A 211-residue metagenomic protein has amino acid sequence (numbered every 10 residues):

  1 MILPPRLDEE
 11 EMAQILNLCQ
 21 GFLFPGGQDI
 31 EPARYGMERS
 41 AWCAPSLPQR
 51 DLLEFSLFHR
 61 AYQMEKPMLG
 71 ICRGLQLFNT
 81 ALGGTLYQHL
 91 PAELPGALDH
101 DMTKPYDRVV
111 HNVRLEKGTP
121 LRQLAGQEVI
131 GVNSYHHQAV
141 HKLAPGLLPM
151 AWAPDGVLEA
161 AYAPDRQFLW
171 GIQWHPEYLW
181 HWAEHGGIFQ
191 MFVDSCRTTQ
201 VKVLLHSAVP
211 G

Functional and structural regions predicted by a protein language model:
I2-Q20, F24, L47-M64, P91-G211: Amide-donor transfer/coupling interface in amidating biosynthetic enzymes
M12, P32-Y35, T80-A81, A161: Short glycine-/acidic-enriched loop or helix-start segments at secondary-structure transitions that form or flank
G27-I30: Short glycine-rich anion-binding loops that position phosphate/pyrophosphate groups of nucleotides and phosphorylated
P32-Q49: Glycine/threonine-rich flexible loop motifs
C72: Conserved G/P- and acidic residue-centered "switch" motifs that form tight phosphate/ATP-binding loops in soluble
L75-L77: Hydrophobic, aromatic-enriched interface-forming segments
